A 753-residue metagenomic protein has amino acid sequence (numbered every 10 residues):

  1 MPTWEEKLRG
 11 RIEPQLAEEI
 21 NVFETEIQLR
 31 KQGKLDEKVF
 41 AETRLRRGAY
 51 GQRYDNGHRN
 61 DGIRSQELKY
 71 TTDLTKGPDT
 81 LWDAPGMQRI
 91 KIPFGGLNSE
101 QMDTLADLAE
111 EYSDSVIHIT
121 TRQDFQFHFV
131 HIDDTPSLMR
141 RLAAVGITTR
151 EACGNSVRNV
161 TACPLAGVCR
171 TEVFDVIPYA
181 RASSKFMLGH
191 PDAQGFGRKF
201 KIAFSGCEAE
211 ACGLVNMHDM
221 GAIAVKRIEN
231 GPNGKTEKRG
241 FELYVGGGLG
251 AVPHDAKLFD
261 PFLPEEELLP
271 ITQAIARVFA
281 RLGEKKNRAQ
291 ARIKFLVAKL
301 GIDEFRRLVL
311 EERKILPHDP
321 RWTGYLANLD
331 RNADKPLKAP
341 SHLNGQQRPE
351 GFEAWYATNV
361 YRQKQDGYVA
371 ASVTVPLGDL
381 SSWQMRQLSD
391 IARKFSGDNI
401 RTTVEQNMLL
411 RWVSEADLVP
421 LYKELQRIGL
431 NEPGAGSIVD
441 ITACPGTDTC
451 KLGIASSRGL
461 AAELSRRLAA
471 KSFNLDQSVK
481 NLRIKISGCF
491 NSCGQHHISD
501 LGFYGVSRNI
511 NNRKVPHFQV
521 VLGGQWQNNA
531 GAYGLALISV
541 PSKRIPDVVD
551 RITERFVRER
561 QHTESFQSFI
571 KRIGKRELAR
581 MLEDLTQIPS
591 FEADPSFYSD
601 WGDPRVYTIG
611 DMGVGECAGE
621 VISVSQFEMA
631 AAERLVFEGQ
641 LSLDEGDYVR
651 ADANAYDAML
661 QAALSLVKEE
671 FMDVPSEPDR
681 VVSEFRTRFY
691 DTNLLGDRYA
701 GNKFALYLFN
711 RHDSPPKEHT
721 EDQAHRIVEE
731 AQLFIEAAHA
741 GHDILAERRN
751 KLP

Functional and structural regions predicted by a protein language model:
M1-Q640: Peripheral terminal and linker regions in Fe-S/redox and tRNA-modifying enzymes
S113, S396, M659-V667: Short alpha-helix boundary/capping elements
I132, E415, Y648, F671-P675: Alpha-helix boundary/capping and short turn/kink residues
F200, H318, Y598, D652 (+1 more regions): Aromatic-residue hotspot detector
L263, E405, V540, F627 (+5 more regions): A structural signal for alpha-helical segments
E620-E633, F637-L641, A663-P753: Long, charged low-complexity segments
V636, L643, Y648, A655-Y656 (+1 more regions): Inward-facing hydrophobic residues that define packing positions of alpha-helical scaffold repeats
